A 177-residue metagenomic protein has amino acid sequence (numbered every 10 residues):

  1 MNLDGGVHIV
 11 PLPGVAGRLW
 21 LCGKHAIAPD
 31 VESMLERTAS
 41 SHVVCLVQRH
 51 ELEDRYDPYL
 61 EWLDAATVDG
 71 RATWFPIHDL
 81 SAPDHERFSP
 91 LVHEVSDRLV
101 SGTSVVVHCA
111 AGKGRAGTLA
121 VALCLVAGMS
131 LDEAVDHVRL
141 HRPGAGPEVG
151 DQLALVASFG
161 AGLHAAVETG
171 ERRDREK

Functional and structural regions predicted by a protein language model:
M1, G112, R175-E176: Generic cytosolic/nucleocytoplasmic N-terminal low-complexity/intrinsically disordered segments
M1-L12: Short, compositionally biased "basic patch" segments
G6, V15-S104, A127, L131-Q152: Cysteine-based protein phosphatase catalytic domain of the PTP/DSP
I9-V10, R18, I27, H164-A166 (+1 more regions): Intrinsically disordered, low-complexity, compositionally biased regions/tails
G102-V121, L125: A phosphate-binding catalytic loop at a beta-strand-loop-alpha-helix junction that coordinates phosphoryl groups
T118-K177: Cysteine-dependent PTP/DSP-like catalytic domain, specifically the C-terminal lobe
